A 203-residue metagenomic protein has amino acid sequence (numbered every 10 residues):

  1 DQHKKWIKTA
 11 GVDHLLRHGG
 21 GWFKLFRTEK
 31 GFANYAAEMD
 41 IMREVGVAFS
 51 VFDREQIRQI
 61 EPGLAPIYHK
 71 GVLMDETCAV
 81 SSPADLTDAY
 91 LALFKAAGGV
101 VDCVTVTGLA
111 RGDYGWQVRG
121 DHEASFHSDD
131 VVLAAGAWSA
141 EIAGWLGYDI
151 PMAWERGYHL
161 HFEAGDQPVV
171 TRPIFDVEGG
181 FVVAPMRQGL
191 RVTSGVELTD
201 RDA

Functional and structural regions predicted by a protein language model:
D1, G108-W116, S125-A203: Active-site substrate-recognition segment that forms the wall of the catalytic cavity or substrate channel
D1-R54: Dinucleotide-binding Rossmann-like beta1-alpha1 core, especially the glycine-rich loop that anchors the ADP
V12-D13, Q59-G63, G179-V182: Short beta-strand/turn micro-motifs at beta-sheet edges
W22-K24, G71-L73, H159: Short aromatic/hydrophobic contact patches that present stacked aromatics for nucleic-acid/ligand binding
F23-T28, E76-T77, E197: Short beta-strand and adjoining strand-loop segment in the mid-core of the Rossmann-like NAD(P)-dependent dehydrogenase
E29, R54-E55, A84, G136-A137: Alpha-helix N-cap/helix-start capping motif
A33-E44, I57, L64-D130: Helical element adjacent to the flavin cofactor pocket in flavoenzyme catalytic cores
A48-S50, V100, D149: Conserved beta-strand segments of alpha/beta enzyme cores
